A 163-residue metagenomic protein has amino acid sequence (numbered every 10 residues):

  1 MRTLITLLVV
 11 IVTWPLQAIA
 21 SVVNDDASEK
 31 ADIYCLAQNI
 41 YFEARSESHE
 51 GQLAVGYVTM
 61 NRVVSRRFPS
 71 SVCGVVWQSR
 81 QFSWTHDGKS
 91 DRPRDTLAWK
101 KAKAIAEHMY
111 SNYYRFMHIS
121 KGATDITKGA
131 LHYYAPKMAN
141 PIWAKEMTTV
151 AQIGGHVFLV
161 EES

Functional and structural regions predicted by a protein language model:
M1-L4: Positively charged n-region of N-terminal signal peptides that target proteins for export
T6-P15: Bacterial N-terminal signal peptides
I19-S163: Bacterial extracytoplasmic/cell-wall-associated proteins, especially those involved in peptidoglycan
